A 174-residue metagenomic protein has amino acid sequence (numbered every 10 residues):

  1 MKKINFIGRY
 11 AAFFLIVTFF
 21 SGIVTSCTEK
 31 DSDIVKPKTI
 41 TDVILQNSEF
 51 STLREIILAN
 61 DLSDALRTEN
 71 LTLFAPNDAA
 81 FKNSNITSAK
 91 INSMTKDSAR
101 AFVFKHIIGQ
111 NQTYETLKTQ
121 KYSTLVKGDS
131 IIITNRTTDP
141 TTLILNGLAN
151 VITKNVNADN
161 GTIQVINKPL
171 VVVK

Functional and structural regions predicted by a protein language model:
K2-F13, S21-K174: Mature, structured domains of secreted/extracytosolic soluble proteins
